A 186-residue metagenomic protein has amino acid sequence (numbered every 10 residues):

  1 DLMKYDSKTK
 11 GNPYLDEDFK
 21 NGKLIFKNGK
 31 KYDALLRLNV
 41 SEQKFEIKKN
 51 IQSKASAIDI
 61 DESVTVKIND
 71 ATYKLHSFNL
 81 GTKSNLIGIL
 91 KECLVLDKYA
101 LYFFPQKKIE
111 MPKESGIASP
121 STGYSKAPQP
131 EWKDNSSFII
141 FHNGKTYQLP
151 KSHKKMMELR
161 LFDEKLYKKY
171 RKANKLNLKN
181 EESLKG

Functional and structural regions predicted by a protein language model:
D1-P13: Sec-dependent signal peptide cleavage junction
M3, L149-P150, L166: Generic signal for short, ordered secondary-structure residues within or immediately flanking folded domains
K4-D6, E17-D18, P120-S121: Short Pro/Gly-enriched beta-strand edge/turn motifs at strand-loop
T9, K20-L24: Short boundary/loop segments of OB/S1/cold-shock single-stranded nucleic-acid-binding domains
L15, I25-H153: Aromatic-patch recognition
F19-K20, H142-T146, L161-K165: Short amphipathic alpha-helical segments, especially helix-boundary/capping motifs
E158-G186: Long, compositionally biased interface segments
